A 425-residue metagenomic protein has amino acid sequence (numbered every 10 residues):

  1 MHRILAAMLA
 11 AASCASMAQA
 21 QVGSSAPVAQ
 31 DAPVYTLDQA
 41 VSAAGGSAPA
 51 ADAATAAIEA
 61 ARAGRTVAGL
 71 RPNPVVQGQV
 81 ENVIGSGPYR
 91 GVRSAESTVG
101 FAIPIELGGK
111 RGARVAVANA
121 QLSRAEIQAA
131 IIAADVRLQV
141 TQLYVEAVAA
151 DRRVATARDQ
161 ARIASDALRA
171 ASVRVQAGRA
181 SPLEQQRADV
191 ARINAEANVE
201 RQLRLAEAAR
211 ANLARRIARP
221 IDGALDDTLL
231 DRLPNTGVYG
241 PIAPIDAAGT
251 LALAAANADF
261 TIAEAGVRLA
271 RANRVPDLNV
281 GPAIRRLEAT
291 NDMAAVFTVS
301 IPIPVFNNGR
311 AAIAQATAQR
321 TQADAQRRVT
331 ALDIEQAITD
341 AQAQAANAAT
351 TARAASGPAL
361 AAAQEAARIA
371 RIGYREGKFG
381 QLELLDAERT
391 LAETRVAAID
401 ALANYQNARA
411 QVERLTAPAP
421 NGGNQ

Functional and structural regions predicted by a protein language model:
M1-Q19: Gram-negative bacterial Sec-dependent N-terminal signal peptides
R3, I132-G249, A348: Periplasmic alpha-helical coiled-coil/stalk elements that build and connect Gram-negative outer-membrane
A20-V80, P104-I105, A113, R179 (+6 more regions): Bacterial Sec-pathway N-terminal export signals of envelope proteins
S42-D52, E59-N73, G91, V99-A116 (+8 more regions): A glycine-/polar-enriched beta->alpha junction
A53-A68, I132, V136-A161, D166-R169 (+5 more regions): Amphipathic alpha-helical coiled-coil segments
V80-S86, I105, I284-E288, I303-V305 (+1 more regions): Transmembrane beta-strands of outer-membrane beta-barrel pores
R93-S97, N291-A295: Residues that define the transmembrane beta-barrel architecture of outer-membrane proteins
V115-N119, P182-A191, Q381-R389: Short, charged, amphipathic alpha-helical segments
